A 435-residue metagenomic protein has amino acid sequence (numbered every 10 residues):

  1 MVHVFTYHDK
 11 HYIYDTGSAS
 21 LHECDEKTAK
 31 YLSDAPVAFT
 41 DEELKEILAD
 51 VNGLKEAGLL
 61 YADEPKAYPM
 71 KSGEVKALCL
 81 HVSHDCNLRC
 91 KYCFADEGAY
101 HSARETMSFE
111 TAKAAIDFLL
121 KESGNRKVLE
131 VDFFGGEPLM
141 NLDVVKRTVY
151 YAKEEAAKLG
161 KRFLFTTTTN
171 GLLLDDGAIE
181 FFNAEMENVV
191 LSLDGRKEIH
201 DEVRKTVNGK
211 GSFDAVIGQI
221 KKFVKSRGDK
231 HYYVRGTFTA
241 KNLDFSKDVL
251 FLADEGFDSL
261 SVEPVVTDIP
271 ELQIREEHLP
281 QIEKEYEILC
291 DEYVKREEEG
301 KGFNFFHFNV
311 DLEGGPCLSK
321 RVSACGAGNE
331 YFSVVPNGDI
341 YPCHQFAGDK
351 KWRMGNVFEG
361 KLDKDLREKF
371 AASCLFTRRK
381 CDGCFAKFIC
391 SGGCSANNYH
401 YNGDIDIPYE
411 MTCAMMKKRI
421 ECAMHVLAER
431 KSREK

Functional and structural regions predicted by a protein language model:
H3-E23, E43-C79, G124: N-terminal [4Fe-4S]-dependent radical SAM core
Y31-L44: Short acidic, hydrophobic short linear motifs in intrinsically disordered regions
S72-G73, A77-E110: Canonical Radical SAM [4Fe-4S] cluster-binding loop centered on the CxxxCxxC motif and its immediate flanking residues
F94-A99, D229, F385-I389, Y399: Detector for the c-type heme attachment site
A99-H101, T106, E202-K210, E276-E277 (+1 more regions): Short glycine-enriched, charge-decorated loop/helix-capping segments at active-site entrances that position
A112, I116-D132, N141-V265: Radical SAM/AdoMet-radical enzyme domain recognition
E271-D349, I389: A C-terminal junction/extension of Radical SAM enzymes
A347-K435: Flexible mid-to-C-terminal extensions adjoining Fe-S/redox cofactors in radical SAM and related proteins
